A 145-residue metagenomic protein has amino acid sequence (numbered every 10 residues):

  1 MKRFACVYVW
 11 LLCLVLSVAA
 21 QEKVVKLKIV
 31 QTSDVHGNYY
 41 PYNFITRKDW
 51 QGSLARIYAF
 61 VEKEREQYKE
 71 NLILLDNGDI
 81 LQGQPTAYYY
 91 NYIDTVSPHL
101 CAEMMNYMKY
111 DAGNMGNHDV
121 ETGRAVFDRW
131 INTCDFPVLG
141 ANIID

Functional and structural regions predicted by a protein language model:
M1-A5: Positively charged n-region of N-terminal signal peptides that target proteins for export
Y8-W10, E64: Functionally constrained cores in energy, signaling, and assembly domains
W10-A20: Hydrophobic h-region of N-terminal signal peptides that target proteins for export in Gram-negative bacteria
A20-D145: Acidic, metal/ion-coordinating pockets
